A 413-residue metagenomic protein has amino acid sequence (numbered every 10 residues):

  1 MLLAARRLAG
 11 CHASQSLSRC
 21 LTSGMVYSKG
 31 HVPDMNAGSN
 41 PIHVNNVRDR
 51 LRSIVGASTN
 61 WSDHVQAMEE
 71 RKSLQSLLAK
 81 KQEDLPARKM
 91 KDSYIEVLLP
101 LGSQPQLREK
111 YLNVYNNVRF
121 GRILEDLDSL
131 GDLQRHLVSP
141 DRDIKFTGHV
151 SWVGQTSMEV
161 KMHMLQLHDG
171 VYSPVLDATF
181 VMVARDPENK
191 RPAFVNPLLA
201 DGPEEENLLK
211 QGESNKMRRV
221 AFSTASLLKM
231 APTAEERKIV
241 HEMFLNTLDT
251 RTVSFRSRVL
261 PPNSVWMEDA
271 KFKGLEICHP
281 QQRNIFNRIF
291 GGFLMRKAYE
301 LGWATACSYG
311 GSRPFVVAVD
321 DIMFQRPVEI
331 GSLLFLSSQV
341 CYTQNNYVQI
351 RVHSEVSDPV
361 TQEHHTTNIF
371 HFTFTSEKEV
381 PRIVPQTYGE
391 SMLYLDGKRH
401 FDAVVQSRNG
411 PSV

Functional and structural regions predicted by a protein language model:
M1-L17: N-terminal chloroplast transit peptides
T22-S76, L137-D143, H149-E235, I330 (+1 more regions): HotDog/MaoC-like acyl-thioester-processing domains
V55, K80-P86, M90: N-terminal, polar/charged subdomain of small-to-medium soluble alpha/beta proteins
R88, D92-Q104, E268-H279: Short amphipathic
P105-V114, Q281-N284: Alpha-helical transmembrane segments and their membrane-interface boundaries that form or gate the permeation pathway
V118-Q134, F290-P314: Active-site helix/loop of acyl-thioester processing domains in fatty-acid/polyketide metabolism, spanning hotdog-fold
R219-E268: Extended repeat-based solenoid scaffolds, especially LRR ectodomains and other repeat-derived architectures
I285, I289, F293-A298, G302 (+1 more regions): C-terminal, well-structured subdomains that either form a transmembrane helix-short loop-helix hairpin in multi-pass
